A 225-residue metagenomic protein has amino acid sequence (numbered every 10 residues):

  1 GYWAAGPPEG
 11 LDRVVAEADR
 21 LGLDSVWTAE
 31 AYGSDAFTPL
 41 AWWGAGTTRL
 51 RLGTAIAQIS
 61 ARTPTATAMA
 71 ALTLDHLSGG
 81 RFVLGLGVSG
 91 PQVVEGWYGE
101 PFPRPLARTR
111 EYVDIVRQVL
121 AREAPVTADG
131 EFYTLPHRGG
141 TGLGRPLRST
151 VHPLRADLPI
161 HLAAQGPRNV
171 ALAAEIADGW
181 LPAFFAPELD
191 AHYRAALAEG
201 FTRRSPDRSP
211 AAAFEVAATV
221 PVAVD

Functional and structural regions predicted by a protein language model:
G1-A55, L158: N-terminal beta1-alpha1-beta2 module of alpha/beta enzyme domains
G1-E9, A57-P64, R155-Q165, V222-A223: Active-site mouth loops of central-metabolism enzymes
G1-W3, A29, G53-A55, G85-G87 (+3 more regions): A cross-family glycoside hydrolase active-site/sugar-binding cleft signature
A4, Y32, Q58-S60, V88-Q92 (+3 more regions): Active-site-proximal loop/turn and secondary-structure-junction residues that shape catalytic pockets, frequently
L11-D12, F37, P64-A68, R194: Conserved strand-to-helix beginnings and helix N-cap segments that scaffold or border functional pockets
A31, Q58-T65, E100-A107: Short coil/turn segments at secondary-structure boundaries
P64-L72, V224-D225: Catalytic cores of alpha/beta
A68-G179, A183-F214: Internal, glycine-rich beta/alpha segment that forms the wall or movable "lid" of small-molecule/cofactor binding
